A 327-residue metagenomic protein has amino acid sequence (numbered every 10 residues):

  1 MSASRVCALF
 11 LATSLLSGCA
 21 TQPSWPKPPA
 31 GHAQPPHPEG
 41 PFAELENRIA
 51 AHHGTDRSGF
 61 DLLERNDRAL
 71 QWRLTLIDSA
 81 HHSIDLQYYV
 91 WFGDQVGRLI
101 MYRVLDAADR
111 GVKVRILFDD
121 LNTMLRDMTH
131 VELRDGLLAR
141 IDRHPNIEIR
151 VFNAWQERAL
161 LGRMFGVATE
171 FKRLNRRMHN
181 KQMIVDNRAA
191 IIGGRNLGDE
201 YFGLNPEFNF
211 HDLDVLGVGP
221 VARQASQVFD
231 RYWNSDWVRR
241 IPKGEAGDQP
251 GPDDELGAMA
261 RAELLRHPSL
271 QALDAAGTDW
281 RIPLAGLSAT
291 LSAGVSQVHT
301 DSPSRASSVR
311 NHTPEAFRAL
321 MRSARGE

Functional and structural regions predicted by a protein language model:
M1-C7: Bacterial N-terminal signal peptides that target proteins for export
C7-S17: Bacterial N-terminal signal peptides
C19-K181, V185-E327: Charged, low-complexity intrinsically disordered terminal segments
